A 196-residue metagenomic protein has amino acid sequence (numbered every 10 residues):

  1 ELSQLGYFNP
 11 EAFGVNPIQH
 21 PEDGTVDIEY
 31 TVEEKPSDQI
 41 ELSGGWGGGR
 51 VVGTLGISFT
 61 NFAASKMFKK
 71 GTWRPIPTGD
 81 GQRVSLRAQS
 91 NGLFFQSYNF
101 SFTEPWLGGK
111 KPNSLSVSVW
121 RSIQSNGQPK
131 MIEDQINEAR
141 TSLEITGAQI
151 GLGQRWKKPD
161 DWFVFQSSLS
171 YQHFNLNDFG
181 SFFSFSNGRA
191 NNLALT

Functional and structural regions predicted by a protein language model:
E1-T196: Gram-negative/organellar outer-membrane beta-barrel architecture
